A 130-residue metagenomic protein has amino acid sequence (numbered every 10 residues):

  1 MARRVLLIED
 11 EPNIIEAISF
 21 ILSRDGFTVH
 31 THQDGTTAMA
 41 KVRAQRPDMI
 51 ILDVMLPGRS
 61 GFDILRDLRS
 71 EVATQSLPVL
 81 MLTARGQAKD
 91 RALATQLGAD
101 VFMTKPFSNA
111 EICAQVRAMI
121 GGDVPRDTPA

Functional and structural regions predicted by a protein language model:
I15, P57, Q75, Q87: The feature encodes the CheY-like receiver
E16-R24: Charged docking surfaces used in two-component/phosphorelay signaling
S19, D63, G86-V101, A114: Alpha4 helix (beta4-alpha4-beta5 surface) of REC/receiver domains from two-component response regulators
G26-Q33, K41: Short hydrophobic/Thr-rich beta-strand motif most characteristic of the beta2 strand and flanking loop of CheY-like
D34, S60-R66: Acidic catalytic/metal-coordinating carboxylates
Q45-I51, L56: Active-site beta3 strand of CheY-like receiver
F107-R117: C-terminal output helix
